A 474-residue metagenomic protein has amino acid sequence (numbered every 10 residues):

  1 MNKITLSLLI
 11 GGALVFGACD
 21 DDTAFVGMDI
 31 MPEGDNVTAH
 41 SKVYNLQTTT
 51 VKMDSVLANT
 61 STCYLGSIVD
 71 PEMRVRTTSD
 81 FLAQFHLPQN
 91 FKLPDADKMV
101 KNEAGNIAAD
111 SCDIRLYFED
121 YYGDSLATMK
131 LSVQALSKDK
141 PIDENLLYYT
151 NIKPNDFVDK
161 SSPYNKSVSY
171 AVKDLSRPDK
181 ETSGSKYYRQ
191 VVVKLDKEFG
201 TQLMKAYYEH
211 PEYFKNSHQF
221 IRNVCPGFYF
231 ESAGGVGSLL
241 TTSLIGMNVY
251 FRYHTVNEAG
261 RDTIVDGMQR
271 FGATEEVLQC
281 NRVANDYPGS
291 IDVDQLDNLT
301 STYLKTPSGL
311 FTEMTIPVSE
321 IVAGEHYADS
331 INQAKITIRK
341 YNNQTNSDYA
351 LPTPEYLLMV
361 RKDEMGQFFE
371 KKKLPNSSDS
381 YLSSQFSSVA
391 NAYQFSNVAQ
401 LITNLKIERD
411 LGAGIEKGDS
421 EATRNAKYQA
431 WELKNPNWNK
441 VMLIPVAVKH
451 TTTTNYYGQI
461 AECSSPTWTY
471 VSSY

Functional and structural regions predicted by a protein language model:
N2-G12, F16-Y474: Secreted, disulfide-rich extracellular signaling modules
